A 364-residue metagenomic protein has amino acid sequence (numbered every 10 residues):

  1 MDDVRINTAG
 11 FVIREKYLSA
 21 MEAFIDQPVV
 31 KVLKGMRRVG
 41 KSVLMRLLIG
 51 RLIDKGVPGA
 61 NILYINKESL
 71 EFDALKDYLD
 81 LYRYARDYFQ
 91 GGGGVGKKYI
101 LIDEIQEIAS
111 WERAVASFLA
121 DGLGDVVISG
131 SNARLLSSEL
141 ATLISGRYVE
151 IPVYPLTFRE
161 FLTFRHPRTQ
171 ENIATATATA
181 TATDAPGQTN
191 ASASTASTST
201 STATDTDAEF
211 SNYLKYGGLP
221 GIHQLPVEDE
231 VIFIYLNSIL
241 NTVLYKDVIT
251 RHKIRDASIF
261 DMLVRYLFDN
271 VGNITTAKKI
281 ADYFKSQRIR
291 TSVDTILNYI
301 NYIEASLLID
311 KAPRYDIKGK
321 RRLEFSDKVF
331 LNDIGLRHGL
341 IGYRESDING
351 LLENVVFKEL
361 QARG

Functional and structural regions predicted by a protein language model:
T8-I25: Pre-Walker A adenine-sensing motif
L33: Hydrophobic anchor at the beta1->P-loop junction of P-loop NTPases
K41: Conserved lysine of the Walker
L44: Hydrophobic positions on the alpha1 helix immediately C-terminal to the Walker A/P-loop
D54-S69: Conserved catalytic segments around the Walker B and adjacent sensor/switch elements of P-loop NTPase domains
N61, E228-G364: Accessory nucleic acid-recognition modules appended to NTPase machines
I65-G96: Short glycine-rich substrate-engagement loop in P-loop NTPases that contacts/grips substrate
S131-A133, S138-I274, L307: Interdomain motor-coupling "hinge/lid" segment immediately C-terminal to the ATP-binding subdomain of NTP-driven enzymes
